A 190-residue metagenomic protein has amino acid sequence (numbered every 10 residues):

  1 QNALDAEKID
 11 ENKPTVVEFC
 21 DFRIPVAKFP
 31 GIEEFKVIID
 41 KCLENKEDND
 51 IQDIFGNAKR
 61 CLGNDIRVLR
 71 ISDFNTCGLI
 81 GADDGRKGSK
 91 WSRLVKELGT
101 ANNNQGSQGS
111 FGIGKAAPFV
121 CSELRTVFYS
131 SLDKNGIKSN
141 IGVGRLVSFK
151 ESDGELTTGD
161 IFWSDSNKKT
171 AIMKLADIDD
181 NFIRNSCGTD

Functional and structural regions predicted by a protein language model:
Q1-P25, K36-K59, G114-F119: Conserved ATP-binding N-box helix of the HATPase_c
L4-K13, E155, S166-D190: N-terminal assembly/transducer modules of large multi-domain enzymes, emphasizing dimerization/partner-binding
D10-F22, K28-E34, V127-K168: Flexible phosphate/Mg2+-sensing switch loops adjacent to catalytic phosphate-binding sites
T15, D65-R67, T189: Core residues of folded domains in eukaryotic genome-function proteins
G31-I32, G56-N57, D190: Charged, low-complexity, helix-prone segments enriched in Lys/Glu/Asp/Gln
E33-V37, G85-R86: Short Gly/aromatic-enriched secondary-structure transition segments
K41-N49, A101-G106, S166-L175: Short linear motifs at secondary-structure transitions and domain/linker junctions
D48-F149: Flexible ATP-lid and adjacent glycine-rich G1/G2 motifs of the Bergerat
